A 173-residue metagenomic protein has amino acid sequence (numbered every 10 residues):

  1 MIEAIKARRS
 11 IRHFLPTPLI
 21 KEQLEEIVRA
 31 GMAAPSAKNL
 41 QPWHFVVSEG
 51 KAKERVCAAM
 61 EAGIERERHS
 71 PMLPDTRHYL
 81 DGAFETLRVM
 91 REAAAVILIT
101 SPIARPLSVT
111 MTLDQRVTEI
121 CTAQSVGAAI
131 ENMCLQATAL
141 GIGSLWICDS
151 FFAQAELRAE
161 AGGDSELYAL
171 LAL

Functional and structural regions predicted by a protein language model:
M1-E25, A169-L173: Specificity-determining recognition surfaces
L24-M32: A structural motif
A30-G31, I97, I103, L113-R158: Small-aliphatic-rich amphipathic alpha-helix that forms the alpha element of a beta-alpha
M32-N39: Glycine-rich phosphate/pyrophosphate-binding beta-alpha loops
N39-Q41, R91-A93, L167: Short, basic and Ser/Thr-rich N-terminal targeting/leader segments
V46-V126: Glycine/small-residue-rich phosphate/adenosyl-binding loop
E65-P71, E160-L173: A glycine-rich helix N-cap at a beta->alpha junction
A93-A95, L140, A169: Generic beta-strand structural signal
